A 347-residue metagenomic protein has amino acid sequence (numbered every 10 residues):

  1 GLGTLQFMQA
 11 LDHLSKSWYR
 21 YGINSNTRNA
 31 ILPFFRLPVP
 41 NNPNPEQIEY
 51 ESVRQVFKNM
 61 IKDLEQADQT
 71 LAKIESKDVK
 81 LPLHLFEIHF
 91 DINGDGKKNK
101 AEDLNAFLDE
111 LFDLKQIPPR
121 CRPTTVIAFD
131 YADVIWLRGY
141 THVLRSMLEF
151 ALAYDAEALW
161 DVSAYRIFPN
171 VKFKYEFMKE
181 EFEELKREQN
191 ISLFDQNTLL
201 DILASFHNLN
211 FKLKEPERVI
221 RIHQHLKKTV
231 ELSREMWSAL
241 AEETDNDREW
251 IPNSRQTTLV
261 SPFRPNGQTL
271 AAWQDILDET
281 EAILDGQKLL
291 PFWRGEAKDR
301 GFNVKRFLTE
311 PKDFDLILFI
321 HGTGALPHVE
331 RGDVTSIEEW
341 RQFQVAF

Functional and structural regions predicted by a protein language model:
G1-L2, M8: Extended amphipathic alpha-helical scaffold segments
F7-H321: Short coil/linker segments at helix-helix boundaries
R300-F302, E310-P311, I317-A346: Extended low-complexity, polyampholyte segments enriched in Ser/Thr/Pro and acidic residues
